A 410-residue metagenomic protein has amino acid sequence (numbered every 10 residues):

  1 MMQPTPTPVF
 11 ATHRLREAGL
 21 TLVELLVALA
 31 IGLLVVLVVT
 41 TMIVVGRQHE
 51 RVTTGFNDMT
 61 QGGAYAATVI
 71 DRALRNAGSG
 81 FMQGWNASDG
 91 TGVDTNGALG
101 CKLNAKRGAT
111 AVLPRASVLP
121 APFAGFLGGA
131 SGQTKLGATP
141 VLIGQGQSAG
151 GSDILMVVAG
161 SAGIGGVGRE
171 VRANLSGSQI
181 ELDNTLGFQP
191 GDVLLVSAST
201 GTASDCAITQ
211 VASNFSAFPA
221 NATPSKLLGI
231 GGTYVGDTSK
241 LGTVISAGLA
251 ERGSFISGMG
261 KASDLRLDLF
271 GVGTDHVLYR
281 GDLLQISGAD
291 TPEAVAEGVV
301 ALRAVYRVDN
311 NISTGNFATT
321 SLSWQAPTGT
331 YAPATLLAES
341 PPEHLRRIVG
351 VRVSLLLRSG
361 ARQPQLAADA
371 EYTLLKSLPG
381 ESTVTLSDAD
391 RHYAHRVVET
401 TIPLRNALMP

Functional and structural regions predicted by a protein language model:
M1-R14: N-terminal secretory signal peptides that target proteins for export/translocation
Q3, A18-V23, V27-D71, R75-A77 (+1 more regions): Aliphatic-rich helix starts adjacent to a transmembrane/signal segment
V9-T12, T21, L29, I43 (+3 more regions): Intrinsically disordered, low-complexity segments enriched in polar/charged residues with Gly/Pro, especially when
A66, D71-G350, S354, R362-A394 (+1 more regions): N-terminal pilin/flagellin-like segments and related low-complexity appendage regions
L357-A361, I402-N406: Beta-strand elements of well-folded, non-transmembrane domains
V397-T400: Short amphipathic
